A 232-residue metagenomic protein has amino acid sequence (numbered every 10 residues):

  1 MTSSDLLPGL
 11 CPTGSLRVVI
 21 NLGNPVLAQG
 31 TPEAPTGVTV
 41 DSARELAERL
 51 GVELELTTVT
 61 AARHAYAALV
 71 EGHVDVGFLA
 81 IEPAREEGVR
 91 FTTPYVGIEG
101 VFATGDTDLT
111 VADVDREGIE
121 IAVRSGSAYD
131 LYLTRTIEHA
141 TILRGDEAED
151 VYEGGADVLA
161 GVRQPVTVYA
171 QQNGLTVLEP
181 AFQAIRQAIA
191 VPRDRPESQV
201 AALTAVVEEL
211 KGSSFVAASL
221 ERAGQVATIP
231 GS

Functional and structural regions predicted by a protein language model:
M1-A80, R85, A202, S213 (+1 more regions): Extracytoplasmic small-molecule ligand-binding "clamshell" domains of the periplasmic binding protein/Venus flytrap
M1-P8, P12, L131-D146, E208-S232: Ligand-binding clefts/hinges and TM-proximal coupling segments of bilobed small-molecule sensing domains
S15-L22, V26-A28, T36, A112-Y129 (+1 more regions): Short loop->beta-strand "edge-of-pocket" segments that line small-molecule binding or catalytic clefts across diverse
L22, V96-T104, T167-L210, V226-S232: Periplasmic-binding protein-like
V52-E53, V70-L79, G118-E120, E138 (+1 more regions): Alpha-to-beta junction loops
E55-A67, T107-L109, A128, T141-E153 (+1 more regions): Short helix-initiation/N-cap motifs at beta->coil->alpha
R63, L79-G88, Y132-R135, E149-Q183: A ligand-binding cleft/hinge motif common to bilobed small-molecule-binding domains
T92-Y95, T104-I121, S198-A201: Flexible hinge/capping segments at coil-to-helix
